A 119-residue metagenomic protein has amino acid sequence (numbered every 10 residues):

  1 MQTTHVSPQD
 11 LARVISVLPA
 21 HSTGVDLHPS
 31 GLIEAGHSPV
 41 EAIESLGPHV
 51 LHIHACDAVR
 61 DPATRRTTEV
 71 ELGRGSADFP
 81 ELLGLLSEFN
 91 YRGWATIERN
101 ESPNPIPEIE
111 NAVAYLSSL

Functional and structural regions predicted by a protein language model:
P8-L119: Histidine-acidic metal/acid-base catalytic patches
